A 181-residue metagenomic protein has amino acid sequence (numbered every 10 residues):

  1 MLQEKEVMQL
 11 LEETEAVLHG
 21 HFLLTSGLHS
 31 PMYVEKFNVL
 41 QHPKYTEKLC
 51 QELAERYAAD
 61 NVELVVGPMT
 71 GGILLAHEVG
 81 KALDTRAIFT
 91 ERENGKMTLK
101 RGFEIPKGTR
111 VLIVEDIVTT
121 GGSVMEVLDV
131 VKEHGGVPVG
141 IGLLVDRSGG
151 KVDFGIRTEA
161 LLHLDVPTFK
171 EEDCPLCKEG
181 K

Functional and structural regions predicted by a protein language model:
M1-N61: Active-site-facing substrate-recognition patch
L2-L10, L128-K181: PRPP-dependent phosphoribosyltransferase catalytic core
T14, H21-L24, G102-E104, G150 (+1 more regions): Short secondary-structure boundary/capping segments
E55, H77, K81, D129 (+1 more regions): Short, well-ordered alpha-helices that flank and scaffold nucleotide-derived cofactor binding pockets
D60-M69: Short glycine-rich phosphate-binding loop at a beta-alpha junction
V66, I88, L112, V139-G142 (+1 more regions): Hydrophobic/aromatic beta-strand patches that form the interior of the parallel beta-sheet core in alpha/beta enzyme
L75-L112, G122: Short, glycine/charge-rich flexible loops or terminal/linker lids adjacent to PRPP-binding catalytic cores
G102-V137, G142: A contiguous pocket-lining binding segment that forms or flanks enzyme active sites
